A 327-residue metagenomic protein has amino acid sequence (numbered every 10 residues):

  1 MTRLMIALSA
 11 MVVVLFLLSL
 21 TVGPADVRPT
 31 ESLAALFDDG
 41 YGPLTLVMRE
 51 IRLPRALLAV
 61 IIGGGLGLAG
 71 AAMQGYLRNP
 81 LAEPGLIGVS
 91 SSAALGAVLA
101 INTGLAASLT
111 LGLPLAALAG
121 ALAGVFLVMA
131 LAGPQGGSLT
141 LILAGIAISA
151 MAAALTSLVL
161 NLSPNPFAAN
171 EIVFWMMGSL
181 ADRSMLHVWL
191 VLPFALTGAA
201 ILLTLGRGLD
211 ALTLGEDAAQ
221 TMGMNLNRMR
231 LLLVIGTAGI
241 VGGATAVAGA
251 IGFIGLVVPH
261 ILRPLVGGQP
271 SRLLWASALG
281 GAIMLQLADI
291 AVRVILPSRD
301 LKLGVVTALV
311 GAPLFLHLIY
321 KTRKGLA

Functional and structural regions predicted by a protein language model:
M1-A327: Alpha-helical transmembrane segments in inner-membrane proteins
